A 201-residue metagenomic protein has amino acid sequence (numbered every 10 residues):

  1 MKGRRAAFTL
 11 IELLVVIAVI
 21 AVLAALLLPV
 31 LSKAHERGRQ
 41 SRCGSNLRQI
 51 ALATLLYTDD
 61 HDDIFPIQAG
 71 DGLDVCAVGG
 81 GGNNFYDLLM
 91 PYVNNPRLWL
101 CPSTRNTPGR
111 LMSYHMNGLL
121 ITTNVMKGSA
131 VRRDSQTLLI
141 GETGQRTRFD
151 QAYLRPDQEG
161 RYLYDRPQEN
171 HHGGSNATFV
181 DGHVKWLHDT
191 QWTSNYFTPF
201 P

Functional and structural regions predicted by a protein language model:
M1-K2, P102: Solvent-exposed helix-loop boundary motif
K2-G3, G44: Generic N-terminal leader/processing signal
G3-H35: N-terminal single-pass transmembrane signal-anchor helix
L26, H35-N46: Juxtamembrane interface helices immediately C-terminal to a transmembrane segment
S41-P201: Short, well-structured segments within or immediately adjacent to enzyme catalytic domains that line ligand-binding
